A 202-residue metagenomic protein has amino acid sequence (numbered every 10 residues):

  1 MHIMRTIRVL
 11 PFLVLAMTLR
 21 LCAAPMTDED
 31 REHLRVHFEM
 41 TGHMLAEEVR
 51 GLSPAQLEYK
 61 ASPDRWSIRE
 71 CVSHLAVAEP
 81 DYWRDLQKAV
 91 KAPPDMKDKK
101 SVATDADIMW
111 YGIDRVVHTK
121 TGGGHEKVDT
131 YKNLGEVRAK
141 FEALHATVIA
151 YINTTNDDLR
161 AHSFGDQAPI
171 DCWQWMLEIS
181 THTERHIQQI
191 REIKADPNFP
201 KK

Functional and structural regions predicted by a protein language model:
M1-P11: Bacterial N-terminal signal peptides that target proteins for export
V9-R20: Bacterial N-terminal signal peptides
L21-H33, R84-F141, Q167, D196-K202: Short, helix-capping/interhelical loops that line the mouth of catalytic, cofactor-, or ligand-binding pockets
D28-R35, Q56-S62, S67-S73, K127-R138 (+1 more regions): Second-shell loop/turn segments in exported
R31-Y59, E184: N-terminal targeting signals for Sec/Tat export/insertion, comprising classic cleavable signal peptides
V36, M40, S73, V77 (+3 more regions): DHp/HisKA dimerization-phosphoacceptor four-helix bundle of two-component histidine kinases and homologous
E58-I108, A150, T154-K202: Short, contiguous alpha-helical
V137-Y151: Amphipathic alpha-helical packing segments from all-alpha helical-bundle domains
